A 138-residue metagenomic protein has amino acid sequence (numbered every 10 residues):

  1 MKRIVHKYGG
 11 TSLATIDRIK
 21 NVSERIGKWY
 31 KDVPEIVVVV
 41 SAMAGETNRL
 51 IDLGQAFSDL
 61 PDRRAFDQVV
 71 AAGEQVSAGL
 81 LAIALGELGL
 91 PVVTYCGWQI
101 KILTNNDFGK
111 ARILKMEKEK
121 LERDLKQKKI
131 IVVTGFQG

Functional and structural regions predicted by a protein language model:
M1-G138: Nucleotide/pyrophosphate-binding catalytic subdomain
